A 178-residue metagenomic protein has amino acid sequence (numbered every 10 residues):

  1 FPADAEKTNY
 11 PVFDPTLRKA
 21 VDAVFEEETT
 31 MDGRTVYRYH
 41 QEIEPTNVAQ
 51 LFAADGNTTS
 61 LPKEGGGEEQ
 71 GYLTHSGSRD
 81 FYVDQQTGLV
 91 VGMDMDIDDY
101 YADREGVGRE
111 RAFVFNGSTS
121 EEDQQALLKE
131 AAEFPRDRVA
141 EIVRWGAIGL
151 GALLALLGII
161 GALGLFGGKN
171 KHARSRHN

Functional and structural regions predicted by a protein language model:
F1-M93, D99: Membrane-proximal low-complexity regions enriched in glycine and acidic/polar residues
R18, R34, R38, R79 (+5 more regions): Arginine residue identity/basic-tract feature
T30, T74, Q85, V114 (+2 more regions): Generic detector of intrinsically disordered, low-complexity, polar/charged segments
G33, G56-T59, D103, G108 (+4 more regions): Solvent-exposed, non-transmembrane amphipathic alpha-helical segments
D55, E64-G66, V107, N116 (+1 more regions): Feature targets compositionally biased, intrinsically disordered low-complexity regions with long contiguous runs
G56, E130-E133: Short intrinsically disordered coil segments
Q85-A131: Extended, hydrophilic extramembrane loops/domains of integral membrane proteins
R136-N178: Juxtamembrane interface at the cytosolic side of transmembrane helices
